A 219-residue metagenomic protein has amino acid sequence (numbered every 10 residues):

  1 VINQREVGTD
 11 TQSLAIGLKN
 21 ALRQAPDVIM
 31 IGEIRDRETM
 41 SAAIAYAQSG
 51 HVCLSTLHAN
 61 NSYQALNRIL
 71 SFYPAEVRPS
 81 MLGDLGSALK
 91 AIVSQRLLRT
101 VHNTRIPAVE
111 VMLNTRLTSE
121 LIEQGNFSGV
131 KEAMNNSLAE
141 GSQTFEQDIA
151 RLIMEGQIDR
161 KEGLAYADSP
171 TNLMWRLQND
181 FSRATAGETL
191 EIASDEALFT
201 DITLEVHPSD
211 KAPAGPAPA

Functional and structural regions predicted by a protein language model:
V1-A219: Short, flexible helix-loop junctions that flank or precede catalytic/ligand sites
